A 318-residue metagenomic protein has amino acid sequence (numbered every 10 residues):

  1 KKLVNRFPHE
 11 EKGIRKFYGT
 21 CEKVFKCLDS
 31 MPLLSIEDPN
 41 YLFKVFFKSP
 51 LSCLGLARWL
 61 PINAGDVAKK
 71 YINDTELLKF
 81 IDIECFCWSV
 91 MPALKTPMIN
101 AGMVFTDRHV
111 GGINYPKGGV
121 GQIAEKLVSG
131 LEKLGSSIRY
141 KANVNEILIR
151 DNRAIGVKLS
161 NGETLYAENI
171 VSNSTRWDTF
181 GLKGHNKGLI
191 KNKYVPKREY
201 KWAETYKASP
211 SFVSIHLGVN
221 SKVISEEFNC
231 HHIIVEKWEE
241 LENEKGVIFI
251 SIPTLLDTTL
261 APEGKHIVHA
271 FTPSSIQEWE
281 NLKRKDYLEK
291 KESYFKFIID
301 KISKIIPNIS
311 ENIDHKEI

Functional and structural regions predicted by a protein language model:
K2-K95: Rossmann-like flavin
S30-E37, T75, E132-I138, S303-H315: Surface-exposed helix-capping loop/turn segments at secondary-structure junctions
S49-P50, I83, D107-Y115, F212 (+1 more regions): Glycine- and acidic
W59, K69, G102-S160, E168: Helical element adjacent to the flavin cofactor pocket in flavoenzyme catalytic cores
V67-Y71, F80-I83, K126, G130 (+6 more regions): Generic, well-ordered alpha-helical scaffold segments in large soluble proteins
T96-R108, E263-H266, P273-S274: Residues forming anionic-ligand binding surfaces in small-molecule and nucleic-acid pockets of primarily soluble enzymes
N145-P262: Mid-domain catalytic core of redox enzymes that form a hydrophobic substrate pocket/lid adjacent to a catalytic redox
N220-I318: C-terminal segments that line or cap access tunnels to active or ligand-binding sites in enzymes and enzyme-associated
